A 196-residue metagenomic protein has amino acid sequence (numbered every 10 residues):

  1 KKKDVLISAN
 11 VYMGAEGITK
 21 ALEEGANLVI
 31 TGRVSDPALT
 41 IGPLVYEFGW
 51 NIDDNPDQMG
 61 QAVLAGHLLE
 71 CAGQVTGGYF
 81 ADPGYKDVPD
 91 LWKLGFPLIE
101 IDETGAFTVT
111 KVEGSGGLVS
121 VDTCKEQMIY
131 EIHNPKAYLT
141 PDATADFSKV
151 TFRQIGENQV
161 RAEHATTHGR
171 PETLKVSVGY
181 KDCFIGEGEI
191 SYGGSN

Functional and structural regions predicted by a protein language model:
K1-G42, F48, L68, V121-P141: Alpha/propeptide regions of enzymes that mature by internal proteolysis
K2-K3, E23-N27, T31-D36, G60-A65 (+4 more regions): Short coil/turn connectors at secondary-structure junctions
L6-M13, P56-G60, E113-S120, H168 (+1 more regions): Catalytic cores of large soluble enzymes that bind and process phosphate-bearing ligands
P37-L39, Y85, L118, F184: Flexible loop/turn segments at secondary-structure boundaries
V45-F48, D102-K111, Y180-I190: Short acidic (Asp/Glu) and glycine-rich catalytic loops that position anionic groups and cofactors
V45-I52, M59: Short acidic, glycine/proline-enriched helix-loop-strand junctions
D57-R161: A conserved active-site cap/scaffold subdomain adjacent to cofactor or substrate pockets
P141, D146-N196: C-terminal non-catalytic interaction/assembly regions of soluble proteins
